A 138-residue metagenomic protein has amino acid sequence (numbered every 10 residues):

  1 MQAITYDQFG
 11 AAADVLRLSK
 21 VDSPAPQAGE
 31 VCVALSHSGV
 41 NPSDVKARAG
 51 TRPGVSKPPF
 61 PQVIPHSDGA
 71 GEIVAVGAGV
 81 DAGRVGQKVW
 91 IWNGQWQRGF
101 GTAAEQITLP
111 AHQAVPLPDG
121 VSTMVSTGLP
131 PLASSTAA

Functional and structural regions predicted by a protein language model:
M1-Q2: Extreme N-terminal starter segment of soluble prokaryotic enzymes
T5-Q8, A49, I73: Residue-level signal for short segments within beta-strands and strand-turn junctions of well-structured beta-sheet
D7-V15: Extracellular beta-rich ligand/substrate-recognition surface
L18-S23, A70-E72, Q106-T108, A114: Conserved hydrophobic/aromatic beta-strand scaffold that supports enzyme active sites
D22-V40, R52-Q95: Glycine-rich beta-strand-centered segment in the early N-terminal region that forms part of a ligand/cofactor-binding
S43-A49: Cytochrome P450 core scaffold surrounding the K-helix E-X-X-R motif and the conserved "meander" helix-loop region
R48, V74-A75, T108-L109: Short beta-strand-to-turn element immediately C-terminal to the catalytic PLP-Schiff-base lysine in fold type I
A82, W92-A138: NAD(P)H dinucleotide-binding glycine-rich loop of Rossmann-like/cofactor-binding domains, especially the beta1-alpha1
